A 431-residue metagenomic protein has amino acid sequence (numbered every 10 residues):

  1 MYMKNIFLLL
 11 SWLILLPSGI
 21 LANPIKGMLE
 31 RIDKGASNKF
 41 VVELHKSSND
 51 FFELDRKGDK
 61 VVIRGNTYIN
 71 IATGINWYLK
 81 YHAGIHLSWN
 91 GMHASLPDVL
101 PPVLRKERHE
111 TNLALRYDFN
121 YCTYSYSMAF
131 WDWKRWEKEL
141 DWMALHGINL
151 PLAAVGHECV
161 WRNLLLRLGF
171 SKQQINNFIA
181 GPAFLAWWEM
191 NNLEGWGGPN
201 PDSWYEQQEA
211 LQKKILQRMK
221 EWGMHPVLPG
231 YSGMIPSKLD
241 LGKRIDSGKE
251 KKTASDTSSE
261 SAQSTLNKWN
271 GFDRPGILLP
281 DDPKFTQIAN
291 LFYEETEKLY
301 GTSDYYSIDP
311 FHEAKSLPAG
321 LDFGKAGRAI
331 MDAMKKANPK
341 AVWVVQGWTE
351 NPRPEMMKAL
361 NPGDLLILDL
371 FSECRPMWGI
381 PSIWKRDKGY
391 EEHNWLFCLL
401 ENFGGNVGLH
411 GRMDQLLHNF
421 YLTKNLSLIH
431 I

Functional and structural regions predicted by a protein language model:
M1-M3: N-terminal secretory signal peptides that target proteins for export/translocation
I6-L16: Sec-dependent N-terminal signal peptides
L21-L113: Contiguous, structured surface segment used for ligand recognition
P24-I25, I71, I75, R135-E139 (+4 more regions): Stable alpha-helical elements in mature extracytoplasmic
F51-E53, A129-K138: Short, polar loop/linker segments at the starts of domains and inter-domain junctions
K57, G65-N70, A83, E137 (+2 more regions): Short, solvent-exposed loop/edge-beta patches enriched in aromatic
H86, N90-L100, F119-T123, A144 (+2 more regions): Catalytic-core regions of glycoside hydrolase
L113-D132, M143: Active-site-adjacent substrate/metal-binding segments within catalytic domains of carbohydrate-active enzymes
